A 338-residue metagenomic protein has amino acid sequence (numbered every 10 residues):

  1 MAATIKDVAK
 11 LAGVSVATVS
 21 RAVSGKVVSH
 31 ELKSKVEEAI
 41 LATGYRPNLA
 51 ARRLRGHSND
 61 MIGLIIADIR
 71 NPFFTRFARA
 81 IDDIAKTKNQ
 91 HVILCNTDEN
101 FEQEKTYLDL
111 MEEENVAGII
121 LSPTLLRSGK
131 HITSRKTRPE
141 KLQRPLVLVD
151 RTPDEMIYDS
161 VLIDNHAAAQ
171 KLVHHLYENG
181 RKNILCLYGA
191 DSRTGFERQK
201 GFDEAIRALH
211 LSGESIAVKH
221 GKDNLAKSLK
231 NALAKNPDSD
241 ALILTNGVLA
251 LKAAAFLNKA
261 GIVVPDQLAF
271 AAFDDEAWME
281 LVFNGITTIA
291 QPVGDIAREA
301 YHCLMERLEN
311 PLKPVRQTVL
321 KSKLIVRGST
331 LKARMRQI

Functional and structural regions predicted by a protein language model:
M1-N59: N-terminal helix-turn-helix DNA-binding module of bacterial transcription factors
T4, H57-H174, E178, A232-N236: Alpha-helical recognition/docking segments in bacterial nutrient-uptake and carbohydrate-utilization systems
K35, F73-T87, A168-L172, R193-S212 (+3 more regions): Short, solvent-exposed amphipathic alpha-helices that sit in or adjacent to ligand/effector-binding or catalytic
P123-T124, D150-R151, Y188, N246-G247 (+2 more regions): Short secondary-structure boundary segments
D159-C186, D223-K230, A250, I289-E309: Hydrophobic alpha-helical segments within soluble ligand-binding/sensing domains
Q170-I216, R316-T330: An alpha-beta-alpha
K230-I338: Flexible loop/turn connectors
